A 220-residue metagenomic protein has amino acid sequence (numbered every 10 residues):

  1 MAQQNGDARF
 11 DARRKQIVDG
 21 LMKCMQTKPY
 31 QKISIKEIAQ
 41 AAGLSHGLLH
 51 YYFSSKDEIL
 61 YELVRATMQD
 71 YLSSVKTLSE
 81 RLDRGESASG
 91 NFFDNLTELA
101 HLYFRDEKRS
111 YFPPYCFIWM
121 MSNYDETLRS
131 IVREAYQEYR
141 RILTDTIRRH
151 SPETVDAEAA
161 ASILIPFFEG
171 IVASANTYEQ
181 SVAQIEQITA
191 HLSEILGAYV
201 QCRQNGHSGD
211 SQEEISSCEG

Functional and structural regions predicted by a protein language model:
A2-G6, A100-H101: Short, Lys/Arg-enriched N-terminal segment that forms or immediately precedes the first helix of a structured domain
F10-M22, I38, L63-T67, Y71 (+1 more regions): Generic hydrophobic, amphipathic alpha-helix propensity
Q16, G20-T27, S74-R81, P114 (+2 more regions): Solvent-exposed, amphipathic alpha-helical segments
Q16, K23-L63: Helix-turn-helix
S54-E58, D83, S87, N123 (+2 more regions): Residues in soluble alpha-helical coiled-coils and helical-bundle/repeat scaffolds
E62, K76-S110, A160-L164, E186 (+1 more regions): Hydrophobic alpha-helical connector segments
L72, D106-C116, N123-S151, S162 (+2 more regions): Amphipathic alpha-helical packing segments from all-alpha helical-bundle domains
R129-R133, R149-G220: Hydrophobic/aromatic-rich alpha-helical bundle segments in the mid-to-C-terminal region
